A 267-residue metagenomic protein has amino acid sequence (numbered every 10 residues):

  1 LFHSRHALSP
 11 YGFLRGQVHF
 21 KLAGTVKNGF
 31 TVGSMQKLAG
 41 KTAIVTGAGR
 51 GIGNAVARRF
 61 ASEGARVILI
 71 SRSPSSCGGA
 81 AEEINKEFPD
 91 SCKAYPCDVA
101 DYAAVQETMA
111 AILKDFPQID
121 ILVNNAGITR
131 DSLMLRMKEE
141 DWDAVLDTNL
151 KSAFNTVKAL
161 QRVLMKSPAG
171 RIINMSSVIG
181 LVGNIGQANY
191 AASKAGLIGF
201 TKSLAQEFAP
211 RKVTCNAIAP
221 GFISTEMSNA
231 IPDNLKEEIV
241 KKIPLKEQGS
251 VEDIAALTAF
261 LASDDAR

Functional and structural regions predicted by a protein language model:
T42, G49-G51: Conserved glycine-rich cofactor-binding loop
A65-G79: Conserved glycine-rich Rossmann-like NAD(P)H-binding loop of the short-chain dehydrogenase/reductase
L133-M134, K138-L146, S228, I239: Substrate-binding pocket helix/loop in short-chain dehydrogenase/reductase
V157, E247-R267: C-terminal substrate-recognition "lid" of short-chain dehydrogenase/reductases
V157, S193, T201: Active-site helix of classical SDR
R162, Q206-P210, R267: Alpha-helical segment proximal to the catalytic Tyr-Lys
S177: Residue(s) in the substrate-gating loop at a strand-loop-helix junction that position the organic substrate next
